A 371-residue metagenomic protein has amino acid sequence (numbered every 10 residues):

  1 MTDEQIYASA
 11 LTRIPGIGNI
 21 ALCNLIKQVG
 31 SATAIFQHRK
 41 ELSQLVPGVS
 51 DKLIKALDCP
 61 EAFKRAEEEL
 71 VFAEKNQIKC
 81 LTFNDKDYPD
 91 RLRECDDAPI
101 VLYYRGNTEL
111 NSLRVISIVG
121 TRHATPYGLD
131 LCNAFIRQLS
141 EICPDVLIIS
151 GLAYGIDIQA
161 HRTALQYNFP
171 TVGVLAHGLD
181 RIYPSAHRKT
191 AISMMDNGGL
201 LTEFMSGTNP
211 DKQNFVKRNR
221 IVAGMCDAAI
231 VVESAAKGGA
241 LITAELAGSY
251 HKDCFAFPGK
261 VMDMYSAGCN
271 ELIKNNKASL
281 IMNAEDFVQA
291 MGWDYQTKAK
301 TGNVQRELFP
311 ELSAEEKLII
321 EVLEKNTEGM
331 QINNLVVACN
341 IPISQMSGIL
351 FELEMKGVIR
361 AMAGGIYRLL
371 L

Functional and structural regions predicted by a protein language model:
M1-I142: Short, positively charged patches
T2, T82-L371: Glycine-biased, small-residue-rich flexible motifs in mid-sequence functional cores and linkers
